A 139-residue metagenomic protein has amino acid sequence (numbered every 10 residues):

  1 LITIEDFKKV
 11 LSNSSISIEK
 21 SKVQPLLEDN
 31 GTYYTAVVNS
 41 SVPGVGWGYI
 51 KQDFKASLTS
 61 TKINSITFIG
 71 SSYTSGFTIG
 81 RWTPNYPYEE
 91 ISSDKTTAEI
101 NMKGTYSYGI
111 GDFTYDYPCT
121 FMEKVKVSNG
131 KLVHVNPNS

Functional and structural regions predicted by a protein language model:
L1-G44: N-terminal prepro-regions of secreted/extracellular proteins
L26-T74: Short, surface-exposed binding/anchoring microloops in extracellular/periplasmic proteins
T32, S40-W47, T105-P118: Short, cysteine-centered beta-strand-loop-beta hairpins and adjacent loop/turn segments enriched in charged/polar
G46-D53, P84-N85, D116-F121: Short, surface-exposed coil-to-beta transition loops
S57-K62, E90-A98: A short, structured loop/turn motif at beta-sheet edges
F77-P87: A short, amphipathic edge element
T96-Y106: A short hydrophobic beta-strand element
K124-S139: Short, low-complexity, Pro/Ser/Thr/Gly-rich segments in the mature regions of secreted, periplasmic
